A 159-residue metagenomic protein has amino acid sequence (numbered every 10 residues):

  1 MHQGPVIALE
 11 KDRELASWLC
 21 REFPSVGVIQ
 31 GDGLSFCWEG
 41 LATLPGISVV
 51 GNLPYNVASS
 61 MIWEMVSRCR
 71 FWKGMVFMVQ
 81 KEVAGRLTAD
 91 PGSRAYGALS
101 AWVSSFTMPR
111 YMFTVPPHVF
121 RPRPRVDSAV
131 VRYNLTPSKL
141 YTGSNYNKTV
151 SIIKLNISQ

Functional and structural regions predicted by a protein language model:
M1-L155: Catalytic cores of RNA-modifying enzymes
S158: Active-site-proximal catalytic alpha-helix in oxidoreductases
